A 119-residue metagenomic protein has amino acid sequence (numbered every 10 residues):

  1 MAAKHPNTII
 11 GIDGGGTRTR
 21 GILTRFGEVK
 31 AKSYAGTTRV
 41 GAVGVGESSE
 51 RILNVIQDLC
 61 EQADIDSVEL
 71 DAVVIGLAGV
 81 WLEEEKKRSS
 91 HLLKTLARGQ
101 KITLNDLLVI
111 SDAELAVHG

Functional and structural regions predicted by a protein language model:
M1-H5, G99, T103-G119: Conserved phosphate-binding catalytic cores of ATP/NTP-utilizing and phosphoryl-transfer enzymes
A2-N54: Short glycine-rich, Thr/Ser-proximal phosphate-binding strand/loop in the N-terminal lobe of ATP-dependent enzymes
G15-T17, E69-D71, S111: Short, basic and Ser/Thr-rich N-terminal targeting/leader segments
G16, G79, L115: Short, glycine/acidic-enriched loop or turn micro-motifs at the edges of active sites
G46-E50, E83-K87, S111: Generic alpha-helical scaffold signal
S48, I52-L59, A113-V117: Generic hydrophobic alpha-helical segments
L59-L96, Q100, L108, H118: Short beta-strand-loop/turn "lid" adjacent to the catalytic site in phosphate-handling enzymes
